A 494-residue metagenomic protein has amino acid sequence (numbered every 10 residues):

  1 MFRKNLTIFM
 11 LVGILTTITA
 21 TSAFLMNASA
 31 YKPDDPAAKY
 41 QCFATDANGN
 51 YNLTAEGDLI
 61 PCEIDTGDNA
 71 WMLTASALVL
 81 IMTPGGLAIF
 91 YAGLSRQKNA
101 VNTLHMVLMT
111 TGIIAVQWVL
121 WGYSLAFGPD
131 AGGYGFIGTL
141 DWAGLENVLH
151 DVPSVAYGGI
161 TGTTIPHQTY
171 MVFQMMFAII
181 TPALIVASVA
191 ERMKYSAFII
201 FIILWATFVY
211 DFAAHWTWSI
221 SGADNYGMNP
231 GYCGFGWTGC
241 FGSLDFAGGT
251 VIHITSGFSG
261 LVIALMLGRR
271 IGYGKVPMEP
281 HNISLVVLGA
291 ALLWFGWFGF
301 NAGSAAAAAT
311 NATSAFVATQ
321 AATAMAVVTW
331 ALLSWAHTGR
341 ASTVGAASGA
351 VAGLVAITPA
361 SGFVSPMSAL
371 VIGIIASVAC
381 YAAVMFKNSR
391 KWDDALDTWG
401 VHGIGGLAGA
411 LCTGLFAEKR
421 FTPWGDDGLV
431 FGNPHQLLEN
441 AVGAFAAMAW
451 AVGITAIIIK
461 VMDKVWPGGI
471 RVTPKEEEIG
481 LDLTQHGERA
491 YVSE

Functional and structural regions predicted by a protein language model:
M1-M26: Hydrophobic secretory-pathway targeting helix
F24-E494: Glycine- and aromatic-enriched membrane alpha-helices
